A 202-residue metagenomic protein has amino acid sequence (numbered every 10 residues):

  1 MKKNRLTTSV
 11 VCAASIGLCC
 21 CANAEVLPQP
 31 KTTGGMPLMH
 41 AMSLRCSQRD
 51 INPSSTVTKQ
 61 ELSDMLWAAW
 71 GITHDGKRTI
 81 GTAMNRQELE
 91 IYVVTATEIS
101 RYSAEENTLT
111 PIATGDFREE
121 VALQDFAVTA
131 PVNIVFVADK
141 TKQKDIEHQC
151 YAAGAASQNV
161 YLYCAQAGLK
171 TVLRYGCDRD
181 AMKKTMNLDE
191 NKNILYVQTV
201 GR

Functional and structural regions predicted by a protein language model:
K2-V10: Bacterial N-terminal signal peptides that target proteins for export
V11-C19: Bacterial N-terminal signal peptides
A22-A130: N-terminal amphipathic, basic helical "cap/leader" segment at the start of enzyme domains
R45, M65, I91, V132-K184: Small-aliphatic-rich amphipathic alpha-helix that forms the alpha element of a beta-alpha
I51, F136, Q198-R202: Short beta-strand element of the conserved SAM-dependent methyltransferase core
A68, Y175, G201: Conserved residues at the C-terminal ends of beta-strands
T97, D139-K140, R202: Short loop segments at secondary-structure junctions
L188-R202: A glycine-rich helix N-cap at a beta->alpha junction
